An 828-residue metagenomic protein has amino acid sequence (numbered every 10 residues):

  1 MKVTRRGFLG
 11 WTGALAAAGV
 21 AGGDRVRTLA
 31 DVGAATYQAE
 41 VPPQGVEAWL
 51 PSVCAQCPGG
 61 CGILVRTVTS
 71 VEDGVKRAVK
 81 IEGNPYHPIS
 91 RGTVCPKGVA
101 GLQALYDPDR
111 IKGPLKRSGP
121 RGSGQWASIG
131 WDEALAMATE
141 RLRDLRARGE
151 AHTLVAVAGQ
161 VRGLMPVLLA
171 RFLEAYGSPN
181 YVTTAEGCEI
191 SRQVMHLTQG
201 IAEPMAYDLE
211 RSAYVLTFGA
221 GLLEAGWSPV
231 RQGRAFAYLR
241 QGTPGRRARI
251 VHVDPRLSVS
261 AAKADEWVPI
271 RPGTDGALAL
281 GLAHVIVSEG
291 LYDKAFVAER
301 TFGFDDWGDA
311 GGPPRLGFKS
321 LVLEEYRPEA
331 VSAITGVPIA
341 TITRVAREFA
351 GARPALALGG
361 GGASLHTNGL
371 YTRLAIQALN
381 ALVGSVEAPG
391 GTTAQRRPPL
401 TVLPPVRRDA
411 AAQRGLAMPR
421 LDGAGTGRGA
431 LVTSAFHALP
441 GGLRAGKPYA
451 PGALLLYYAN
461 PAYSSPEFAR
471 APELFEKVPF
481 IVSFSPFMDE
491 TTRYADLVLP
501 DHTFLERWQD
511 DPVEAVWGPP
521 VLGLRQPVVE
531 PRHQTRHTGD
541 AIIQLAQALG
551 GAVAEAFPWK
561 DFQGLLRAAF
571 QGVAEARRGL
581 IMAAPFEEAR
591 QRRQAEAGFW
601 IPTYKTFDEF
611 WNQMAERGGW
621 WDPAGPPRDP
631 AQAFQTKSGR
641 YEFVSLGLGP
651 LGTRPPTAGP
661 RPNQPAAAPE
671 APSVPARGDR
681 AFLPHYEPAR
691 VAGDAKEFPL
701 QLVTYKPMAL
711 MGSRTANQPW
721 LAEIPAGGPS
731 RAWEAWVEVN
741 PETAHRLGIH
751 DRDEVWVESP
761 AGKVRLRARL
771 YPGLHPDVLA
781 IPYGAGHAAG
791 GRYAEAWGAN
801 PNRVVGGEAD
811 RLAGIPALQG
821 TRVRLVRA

Functional and structural regions predicted by a protein language model:
M1-Y292, P313, E329, P338 (+9 more regions): N-terminal export/assembly segments and adjacent metallocofactor-ligating motifs of anaerobic energy-metabolism
V79, Y292-A295, I342, L356-A357 (+9 more regions): Acidic/polar loop patches that form or flank catalytic/metal-binding clefts of enzymes that bind anionic ligands
R117-E133, L291-P338, V528-E642, D753: N-terminal leader/propeptide and maturation segments of large enzyme subunits in energy/redox metabolism and hydrolases
T153-R162, I334-V337, G360-T367, P398-L400 (+1 more regions): Conserved short loop/turn motifs at secondary-structure junctions
V167-V253, G276-L280, A333, Q377-Y494 (+4 more regions): Extended redox/cofactor-interaction regions of prokaryotic respiratory oxidoreductases
A262-V268, H502-Q509, P520-P531: Short beta-alpha connecting loops at secondary-structure transitions that line or flank enzyme active sites
K477-F480, F484-Q509, V513-V521, A546 (+1 more regions): C-terminal, active-site-flanking charged/polar segments
P527-P531, T538-A597, I601-Y604, T657 (+3 more regions): Long, contiguous, secondary-structure-rich segments that constitute the structural scaffold of globular domains
